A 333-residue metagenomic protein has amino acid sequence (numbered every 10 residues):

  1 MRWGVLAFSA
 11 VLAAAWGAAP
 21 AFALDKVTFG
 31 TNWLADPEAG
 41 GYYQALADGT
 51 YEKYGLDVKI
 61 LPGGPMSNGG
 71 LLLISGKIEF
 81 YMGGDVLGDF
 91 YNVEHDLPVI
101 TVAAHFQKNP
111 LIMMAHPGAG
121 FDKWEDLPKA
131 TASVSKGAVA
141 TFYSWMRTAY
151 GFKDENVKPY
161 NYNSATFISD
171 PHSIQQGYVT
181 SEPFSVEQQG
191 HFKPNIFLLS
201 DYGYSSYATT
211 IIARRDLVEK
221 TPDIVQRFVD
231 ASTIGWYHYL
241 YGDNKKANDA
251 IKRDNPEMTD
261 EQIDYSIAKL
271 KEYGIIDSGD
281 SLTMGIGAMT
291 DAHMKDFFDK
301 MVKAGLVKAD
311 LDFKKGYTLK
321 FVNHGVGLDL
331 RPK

Functional and structural regions predicted by a protein language model:
M1-F8: Bacterial N-terminal signal peptides that target proteins for export
S9-A10, A21: Cleavable N-terminal signal peptides
W16-A23: Sec/Tat signal peptide C-region and signal peptidase I cleavage site
L24-G177, F197-L199, S205: Short, glycine-/small- and polar/acidic-enriched structural segments that line small-molecule recognition paths
L46-T50, Y54-G55, K77, M82-D85 (+11 more regions): Sec/Tat-exported extracytoplasmic proteins
H105-M114, H191-T221, V229, I267 (+2 more regions): Periplasmic-binding protein-like
E219-L306: Secondary-structure end/capping motifs
M294-K333: Conserved C-terminal helix/tail region of periplasmic/extracytoplasmic solute-binding proteins
